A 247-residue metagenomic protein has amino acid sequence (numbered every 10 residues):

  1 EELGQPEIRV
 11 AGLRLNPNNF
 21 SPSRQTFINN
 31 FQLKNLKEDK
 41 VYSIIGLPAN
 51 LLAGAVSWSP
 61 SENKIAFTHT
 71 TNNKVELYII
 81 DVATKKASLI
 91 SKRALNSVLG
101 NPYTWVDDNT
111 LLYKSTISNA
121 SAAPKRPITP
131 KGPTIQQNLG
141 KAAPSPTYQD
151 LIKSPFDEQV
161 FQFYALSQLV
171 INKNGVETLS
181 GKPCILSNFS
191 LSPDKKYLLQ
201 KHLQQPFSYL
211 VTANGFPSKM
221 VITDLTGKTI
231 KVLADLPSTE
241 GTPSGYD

Functional and structural regions predicted by a protein language model:
E1-D247: Beta-propeller folds
